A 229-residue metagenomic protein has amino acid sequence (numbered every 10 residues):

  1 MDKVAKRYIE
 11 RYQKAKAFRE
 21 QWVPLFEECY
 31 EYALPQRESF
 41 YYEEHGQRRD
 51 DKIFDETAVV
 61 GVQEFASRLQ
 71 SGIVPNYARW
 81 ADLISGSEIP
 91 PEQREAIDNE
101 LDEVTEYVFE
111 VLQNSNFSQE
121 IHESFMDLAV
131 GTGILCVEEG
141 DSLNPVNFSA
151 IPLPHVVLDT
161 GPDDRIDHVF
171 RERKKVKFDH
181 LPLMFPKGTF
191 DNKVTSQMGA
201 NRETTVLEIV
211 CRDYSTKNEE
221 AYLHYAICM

Functional and structural regions predicted by a protein language model:
M1-T205, C211-A221: Extended, helix-rich architectural segments
H224-M229: Catalytic nucleotidyl-transfer cores of nucleotide-processing enzymes
